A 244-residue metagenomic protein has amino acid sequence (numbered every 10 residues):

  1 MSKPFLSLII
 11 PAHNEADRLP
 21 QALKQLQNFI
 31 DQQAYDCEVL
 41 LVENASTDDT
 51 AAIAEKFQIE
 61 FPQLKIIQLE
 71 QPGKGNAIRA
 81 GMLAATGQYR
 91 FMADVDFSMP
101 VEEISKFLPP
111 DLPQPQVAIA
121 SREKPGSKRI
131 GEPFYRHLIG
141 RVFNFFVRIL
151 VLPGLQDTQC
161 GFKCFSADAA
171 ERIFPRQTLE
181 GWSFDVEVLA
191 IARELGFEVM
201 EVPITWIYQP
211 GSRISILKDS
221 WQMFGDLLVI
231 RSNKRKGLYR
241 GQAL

Functional and structural regions predicted by a protein language model:
M1-N28: N-proximal low-complexity "stem/linker" segments adjacent to membrane-targeting elements
F5-S7, E38, E187: Cell-envelope/extracellular polymer assembly enzymes that use nucleotide-activated donors
D17-Q21, D48-F57: Acidic helix N-cap motif at the loop->helix transition within catalytic regions of sugar-transfer enzymes
C37-L40, A51-A84: Conserved donor nucleotide-binding strand/loop of the catalytic core
E43-A52, F97: A conserved acidic beta->alpha catalytic loop
L69-A84, Y89, V101-W182, Q209-K218 (+1 more regions): Acceptor/aglycone-binding surface of glycosyltransferases and processive sugar-polymer synthases
P153-G154, R176-E180, L189-I207: Catalytic donor-sugar/metal-binding loop of nucleotide-sugar-dependent glycosyltransferases
